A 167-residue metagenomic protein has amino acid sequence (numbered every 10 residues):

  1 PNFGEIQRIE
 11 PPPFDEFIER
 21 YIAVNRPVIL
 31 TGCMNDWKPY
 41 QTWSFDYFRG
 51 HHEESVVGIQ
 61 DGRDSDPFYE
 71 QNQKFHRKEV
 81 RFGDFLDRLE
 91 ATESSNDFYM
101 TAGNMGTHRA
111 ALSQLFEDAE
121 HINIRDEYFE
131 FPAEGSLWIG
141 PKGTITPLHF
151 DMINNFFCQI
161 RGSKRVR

Functional and structural regions predicted by a protein language model:
P1-R167: N-terminal accessory scaffold of Fe(II)-dependent oxygenases
